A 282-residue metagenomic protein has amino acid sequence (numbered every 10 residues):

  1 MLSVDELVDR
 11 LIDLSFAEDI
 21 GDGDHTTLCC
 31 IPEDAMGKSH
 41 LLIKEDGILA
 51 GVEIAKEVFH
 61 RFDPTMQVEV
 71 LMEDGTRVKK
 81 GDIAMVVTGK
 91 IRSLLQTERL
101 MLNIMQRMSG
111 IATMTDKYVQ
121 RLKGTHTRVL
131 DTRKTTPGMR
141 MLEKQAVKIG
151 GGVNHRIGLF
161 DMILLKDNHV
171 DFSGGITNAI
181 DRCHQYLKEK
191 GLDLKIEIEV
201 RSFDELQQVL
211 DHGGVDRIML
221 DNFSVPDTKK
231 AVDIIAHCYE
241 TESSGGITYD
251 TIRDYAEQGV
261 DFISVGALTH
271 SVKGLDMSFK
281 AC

Functional and structural regions predicted by a protein language model:
M1-H212, R217, P226-I234, Y239 (+2 more regions): Acidic/glycine-rich phosphate/pyrophosphate-binding loops and surrounding catalytic core that coordinate Mg2+
G138-R140, G245-T248: Active-site glycine- and acidic-residue-rich loops that bind and position anionic ligands or nucleotide-like cofactors
L220-D221, T241-I247, V265-A267: Glycine-rich beta-strand-to-loop/alpha-helix junction loops that act as flexible
S278-C282: Active-site loop ensemble at the mouth of alpha/beta enzyme cores that anchors a bound cofactor
